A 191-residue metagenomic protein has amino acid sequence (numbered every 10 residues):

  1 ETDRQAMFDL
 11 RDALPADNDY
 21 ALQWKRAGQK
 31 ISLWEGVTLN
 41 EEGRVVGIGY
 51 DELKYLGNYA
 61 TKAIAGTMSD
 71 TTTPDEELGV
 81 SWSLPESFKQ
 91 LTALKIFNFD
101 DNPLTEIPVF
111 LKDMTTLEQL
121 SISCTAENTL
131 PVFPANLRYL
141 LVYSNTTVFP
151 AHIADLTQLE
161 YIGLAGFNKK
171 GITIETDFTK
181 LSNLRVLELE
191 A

Functional and structural regions predicted by a protein language model:
E1-G36: Surface-exposed cap/linker segments adjacent to membranes
F8-R11, P85, K89, K112: Amphipathic alpha-helical interaction motifs in eukaryotic regulatory proteins
L39-T105: LRR N-terminal entry segment and analogous cap-like coil->beta motifs
G43, K89-T92, K112-T115, P134-L137 (+2 more regions): Inter-repeat linker/turn residues at the boundaries of leucine-rich repeats
V46-I48, P74, L94-F99, L117-I122 (+3 more regions): Conserved hydrophobic beta-strand positions in leucine-rich repeat
L53, E77-G79, N102, C124-T125 (+2 more regions): Conserved "Asn-ladder"/turn position within leucine-rich repeats
L84-E86, I107-L111, E127-P134, F149-A154 (+1 more regions): The feature encodes a structural signal of leucine-rich repeats
